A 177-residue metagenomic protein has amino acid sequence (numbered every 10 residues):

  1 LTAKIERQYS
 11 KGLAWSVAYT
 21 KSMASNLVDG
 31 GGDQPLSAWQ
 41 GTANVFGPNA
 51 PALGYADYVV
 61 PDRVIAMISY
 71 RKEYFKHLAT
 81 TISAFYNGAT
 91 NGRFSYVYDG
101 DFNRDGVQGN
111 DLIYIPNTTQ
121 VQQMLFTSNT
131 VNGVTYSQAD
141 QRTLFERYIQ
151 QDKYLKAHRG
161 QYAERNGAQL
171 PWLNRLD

Functional and structural regions predicted by a protein language model:
L1-G92: Gram-negative outer-membrane beta-barrel transporters
T81-D177: Extracytoplasmic gating/loop element in the C-terminal half of outer-membrane beta-barrel translocons and assembly
